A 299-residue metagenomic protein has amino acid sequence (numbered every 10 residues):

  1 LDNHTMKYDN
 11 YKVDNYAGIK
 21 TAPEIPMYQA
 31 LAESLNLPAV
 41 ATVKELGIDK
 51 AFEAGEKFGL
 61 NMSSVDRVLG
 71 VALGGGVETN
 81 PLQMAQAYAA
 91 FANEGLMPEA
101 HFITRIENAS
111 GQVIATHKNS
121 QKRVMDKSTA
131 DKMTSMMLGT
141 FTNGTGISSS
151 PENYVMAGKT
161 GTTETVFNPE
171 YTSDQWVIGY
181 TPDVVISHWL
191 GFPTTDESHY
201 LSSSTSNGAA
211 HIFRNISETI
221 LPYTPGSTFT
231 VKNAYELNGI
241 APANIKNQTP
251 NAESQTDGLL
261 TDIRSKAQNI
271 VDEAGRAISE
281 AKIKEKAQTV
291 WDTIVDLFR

Functional and structural regions predicted by a protein language model:
L1, L73, H188: Hydrophobic residues at beta-strand termini and immediately following loops that shape nucleotide-binding pockets
L1-A51, V68, M97, A109-T134 (+1 more regions): Conserved catalytic neighborhood of penicillin-recognizing serine enzymes
K12-K20, G47-Q86: Mid-domain, small-residue-enriched loop/turn segments at the edges of structured enzyme/sensor domains
Q29, T79-Q86, A90-I245: A penicillin-recognizing enzyme superfamily signal
S34-P38, D49-K50, F58, M62 (+7 more regions): Short secondary-structure junctions and interdomain/linker hinges
V43, A54-G55, F91: Hydrophobic alpha-helix position signal
E53-G55, D292-R299: Periplasmic/cell-envelope proteins involved in peptidoglycan metabolism and beta-lactam response
I216, T249-I294: Composition-driven recognition of long, low-complexity, acid-poor segments enriched in small hydrophobic and small
